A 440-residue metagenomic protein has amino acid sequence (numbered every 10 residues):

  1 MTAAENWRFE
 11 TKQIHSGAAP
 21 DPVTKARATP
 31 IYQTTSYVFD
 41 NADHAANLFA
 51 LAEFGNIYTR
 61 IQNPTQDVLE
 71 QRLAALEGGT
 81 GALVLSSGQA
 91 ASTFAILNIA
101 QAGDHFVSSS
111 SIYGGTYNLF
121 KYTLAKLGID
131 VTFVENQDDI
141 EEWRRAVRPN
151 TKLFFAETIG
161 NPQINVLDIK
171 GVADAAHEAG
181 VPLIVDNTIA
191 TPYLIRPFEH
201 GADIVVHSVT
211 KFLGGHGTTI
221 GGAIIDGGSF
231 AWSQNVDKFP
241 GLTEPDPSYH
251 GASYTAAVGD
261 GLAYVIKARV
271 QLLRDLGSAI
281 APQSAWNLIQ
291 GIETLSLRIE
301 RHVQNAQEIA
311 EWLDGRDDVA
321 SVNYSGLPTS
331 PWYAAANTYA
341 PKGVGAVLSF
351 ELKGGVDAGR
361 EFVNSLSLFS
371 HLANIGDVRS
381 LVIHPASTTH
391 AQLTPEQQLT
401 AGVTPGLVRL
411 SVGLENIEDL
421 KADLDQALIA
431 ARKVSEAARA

Functional and structural regions predicted by a protein language model:
T2-A3, Q13-P22, A82-G315, N323: Conserved PLP-enzyme active-site core in the AAT-like
T2-N63, Q71-R72: N-terminal "arm"/small-domain region of PLP-dependent enzymes with the aminotransferase-like
E10, R27-T29, V344-A346, G376-V378 (+1 more regions): A generic structural signal for well-ordered coil/turn residues at beta-strand boundaries that shape enzyme active-site
S36, G227-F230, L352-G355: Short loop segments at secondary-structure junctions
N41-T93, G115-T123: Conserved N-terminal alpha-helix of the aminotransferase class I/II PLP-enzyme fold
K121-Y122, D130-V131, K152, R298 (+2 more regions): PLP-dependent enzyme catalytic core of the Aspartate aminotransferase-like
I225, S349-E351, S411-G413: Short hydrophobic/aromatic beta-strand micro-patches that form the beta-sheet surface supporting nucleotide- or nucleic
L276-A279, Q283-A285, Q290, T294 (+4 more regions): Conserved small-domain helix->loop->beta segment predominantly found in fold-type I
